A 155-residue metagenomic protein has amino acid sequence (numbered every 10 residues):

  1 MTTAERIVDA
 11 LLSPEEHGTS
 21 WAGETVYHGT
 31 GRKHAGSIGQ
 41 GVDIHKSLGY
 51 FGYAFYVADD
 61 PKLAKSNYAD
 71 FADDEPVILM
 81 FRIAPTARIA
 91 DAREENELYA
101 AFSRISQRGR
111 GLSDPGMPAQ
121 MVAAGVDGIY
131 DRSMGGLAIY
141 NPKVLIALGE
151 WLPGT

Functional and structural regions predicted by a protein language model:
T2-P61, K65-T155: Active-site and NAD+-binding cores of ADP-ribose-processing enzymes
